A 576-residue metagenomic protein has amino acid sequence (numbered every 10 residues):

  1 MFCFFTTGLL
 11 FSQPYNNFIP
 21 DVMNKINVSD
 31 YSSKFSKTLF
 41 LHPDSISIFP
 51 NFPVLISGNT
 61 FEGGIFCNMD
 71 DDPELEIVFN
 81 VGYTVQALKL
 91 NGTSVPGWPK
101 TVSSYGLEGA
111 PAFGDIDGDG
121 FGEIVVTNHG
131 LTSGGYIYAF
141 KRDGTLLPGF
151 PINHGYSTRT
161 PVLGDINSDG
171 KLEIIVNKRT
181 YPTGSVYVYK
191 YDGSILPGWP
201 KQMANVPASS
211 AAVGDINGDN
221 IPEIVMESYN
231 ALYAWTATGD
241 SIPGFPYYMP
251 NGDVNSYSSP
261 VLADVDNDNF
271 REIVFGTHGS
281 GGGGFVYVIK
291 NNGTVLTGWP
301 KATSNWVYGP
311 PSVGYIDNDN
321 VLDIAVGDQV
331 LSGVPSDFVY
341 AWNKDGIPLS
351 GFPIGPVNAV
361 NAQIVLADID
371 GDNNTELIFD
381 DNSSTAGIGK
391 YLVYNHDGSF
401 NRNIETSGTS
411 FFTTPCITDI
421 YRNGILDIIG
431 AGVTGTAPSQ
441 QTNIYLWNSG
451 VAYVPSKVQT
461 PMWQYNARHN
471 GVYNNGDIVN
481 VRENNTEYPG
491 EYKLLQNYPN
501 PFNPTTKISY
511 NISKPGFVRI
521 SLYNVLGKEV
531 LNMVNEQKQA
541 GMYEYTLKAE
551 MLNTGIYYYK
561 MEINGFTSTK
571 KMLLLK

Functional and structural regions predicted by a protein language model:
S12, N532, A540, E550 (+1 more regions): C-terminal tail/sorting-segment detector
I48-I56, V95-T101, T145-I152, I195-Q202 (+4 more regions): A short beta-strand motif characteristic of beta-propeller blades
P53-Y83: Beta-strand-rich domains and repeat architectures in extracellular enzymes and scaffolds, especially beta-propellers
E62-M69, G109-I116, R159-I166, S209-I216 (+4 more regions): Beta-propeller blade termini
D71-N80, G118-N128, S168-N177, G218-E227 (+4 more regions): Acidic/hydrophobic-patterned starts of short beta strands in beta-sheet-rich repeat architectures
T84, H129-S133, R179-T183, A231 (+4 more regions): Short glycine/acidic-enriched loop and turn motifs that connect beta-strands
T414-I478: Blade-level signature of beta-propeller repeat domains, shared across WD40, Kelch, NHL, RCC1 and BNR/Asp-box propellers
V479-Y498, F502-N524, N532, Y543-E550 (+1 more regions): Glycine-centered coil/turn sites that cap beta-strands in beta-rich domains
